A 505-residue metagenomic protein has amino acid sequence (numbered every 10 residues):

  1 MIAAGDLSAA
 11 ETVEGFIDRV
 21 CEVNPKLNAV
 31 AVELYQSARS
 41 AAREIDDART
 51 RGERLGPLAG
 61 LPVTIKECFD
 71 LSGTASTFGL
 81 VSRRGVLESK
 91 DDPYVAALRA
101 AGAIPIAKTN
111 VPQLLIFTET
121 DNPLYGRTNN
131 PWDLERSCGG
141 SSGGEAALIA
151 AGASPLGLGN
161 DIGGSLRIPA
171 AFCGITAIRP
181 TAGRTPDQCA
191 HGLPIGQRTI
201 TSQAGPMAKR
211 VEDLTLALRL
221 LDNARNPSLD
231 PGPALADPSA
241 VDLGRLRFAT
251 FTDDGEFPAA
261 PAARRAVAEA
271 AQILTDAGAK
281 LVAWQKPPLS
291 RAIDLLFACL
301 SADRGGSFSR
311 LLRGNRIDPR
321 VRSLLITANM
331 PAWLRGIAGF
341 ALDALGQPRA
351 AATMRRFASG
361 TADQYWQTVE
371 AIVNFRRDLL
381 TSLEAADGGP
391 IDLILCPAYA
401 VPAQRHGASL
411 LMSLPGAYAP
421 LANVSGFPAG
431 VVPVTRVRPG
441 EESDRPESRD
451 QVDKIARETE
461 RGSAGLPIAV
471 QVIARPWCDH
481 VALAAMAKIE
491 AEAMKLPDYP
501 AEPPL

Functional and structural regions predicted by a protein language model:
M1-G163, Q272, A277-G278, E490-A493: Gly/Ser-rich catalytic/binding loops embedded in alpha/beta enzyme cores
D6-E14, R43-D46, A259-Q285, S309-V321 (+1 more regions): Acyltransferase
E22, A151-F257, A268-A277, Y365-W366 (+3 more regions): Structural helix-boundary/capping segments
L58-V81, D242-A249, A302-A385, P390-D392 (+3 more regions): Short helix-loop capping/hinge segments that flank enzyme active sites or metal/cofactor-binding pockets
G60, F69-A75, I200-Q203, N223-G306 (+2 more regions): Gly/Ser-rich, acidic/histidine-flanked active-site/gating loops
S76-G85, A260-P261, Q404-M412: Glycine/threonine-rich flexible loop motifs
K90, A259-A266, L414-A417: Conserved alpha-helical elements of sugar-nucleotide-dependent glycosyltransferases
